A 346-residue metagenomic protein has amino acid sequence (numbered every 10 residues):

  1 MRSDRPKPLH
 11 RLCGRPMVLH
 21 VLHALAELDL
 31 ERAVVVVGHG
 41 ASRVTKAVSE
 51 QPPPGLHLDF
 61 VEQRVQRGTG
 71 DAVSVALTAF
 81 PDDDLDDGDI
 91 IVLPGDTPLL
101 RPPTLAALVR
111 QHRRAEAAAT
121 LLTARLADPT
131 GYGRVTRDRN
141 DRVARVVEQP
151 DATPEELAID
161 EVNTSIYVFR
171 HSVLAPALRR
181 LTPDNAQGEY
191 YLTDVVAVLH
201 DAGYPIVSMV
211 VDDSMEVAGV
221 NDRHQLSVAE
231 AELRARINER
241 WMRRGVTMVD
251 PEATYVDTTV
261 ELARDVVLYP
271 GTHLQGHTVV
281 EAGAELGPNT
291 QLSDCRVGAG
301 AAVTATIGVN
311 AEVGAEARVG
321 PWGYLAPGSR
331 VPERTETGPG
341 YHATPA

Functional and structural regions predicted by a protein language model:
M1-D4: N-terminal nucleotide-binding beta1-loop-alpha1 segment
R11, R15-L93, T97-R110: Conserved N-terminal catalytic core of the sugar/cofactor nucleotidyltransferase
L30, L85-D87, R114-A119, Y204: Short, high-confidence coil segments that cap the C-terminus of an alpha-helix and link into the following beta-strand
H39, L100, D138, F169-R170 (+1 more regions): A conserved hydrophobic position in a structured secondary element of the catalytic/binding core that shapes
L77, D87, T104, A124-E155: Rossmann-like NAD(P)H-binding beta-loop-alpha module
L100-T130: Conserved donor-nucleotide/metal-binding helix-loop-beta segment in metal-dependent transferases, i.e., the alpha-helix
V143-A235, E239: Catalytic-core segments of class I nucleotidyltransferases/pyrophosphorylases that form NMP-activated intermediates
T247-A346: Structural signal for interior beta-strand "rungs" in well-ordered beta-sheet cores of soluble enzyme domains
